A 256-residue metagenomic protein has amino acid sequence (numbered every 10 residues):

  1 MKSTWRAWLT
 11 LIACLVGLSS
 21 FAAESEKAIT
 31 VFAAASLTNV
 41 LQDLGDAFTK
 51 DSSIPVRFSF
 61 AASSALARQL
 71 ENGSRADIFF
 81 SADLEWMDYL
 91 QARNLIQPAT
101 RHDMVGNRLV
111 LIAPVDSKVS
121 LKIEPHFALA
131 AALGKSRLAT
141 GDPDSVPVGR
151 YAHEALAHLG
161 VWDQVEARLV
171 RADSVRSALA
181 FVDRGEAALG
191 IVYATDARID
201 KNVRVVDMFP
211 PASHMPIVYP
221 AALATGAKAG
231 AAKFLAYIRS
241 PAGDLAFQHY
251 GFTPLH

Functional and structural regions predicted by a protein language model:
M1, G17-L18, A23: Intrinsically disordered, low-complexity segments
M1-L9: Bacterial N-terminal signal peptides that target proteins for export
W8-S19: Bacterial N-terminal signal peptides
F21-S74, S81-L84, D88-N107, I112-H256: Exported/periplasmic ABC-transporter solute-binding proteins
